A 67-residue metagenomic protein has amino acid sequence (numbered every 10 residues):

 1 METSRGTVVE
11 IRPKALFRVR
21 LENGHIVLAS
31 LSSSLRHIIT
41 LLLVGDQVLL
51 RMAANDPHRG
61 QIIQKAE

Functional and structural regions predicted by a protein language model:
M1-E67: Exposed beta-strand/loop interface patches that mediate assembly or binding
